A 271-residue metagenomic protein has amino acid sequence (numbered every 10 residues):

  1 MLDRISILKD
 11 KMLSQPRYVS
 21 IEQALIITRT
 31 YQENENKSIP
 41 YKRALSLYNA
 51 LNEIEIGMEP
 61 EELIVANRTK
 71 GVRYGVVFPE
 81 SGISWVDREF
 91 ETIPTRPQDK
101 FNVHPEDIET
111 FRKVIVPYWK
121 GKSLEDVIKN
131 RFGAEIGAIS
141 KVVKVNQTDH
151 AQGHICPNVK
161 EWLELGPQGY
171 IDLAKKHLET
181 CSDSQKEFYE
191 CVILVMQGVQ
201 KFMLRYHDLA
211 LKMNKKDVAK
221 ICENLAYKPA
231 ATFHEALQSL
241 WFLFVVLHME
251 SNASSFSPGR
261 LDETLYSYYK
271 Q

Functional and structural regions predicted by a protein language model:
M1-H177: Long, non-catalytic protein-protein interaction scaffolds
E164-Q271: Structured, charged N-terminal subsegments at the starts of enzyme catalytic cores and at intra-chain domain/subunit
